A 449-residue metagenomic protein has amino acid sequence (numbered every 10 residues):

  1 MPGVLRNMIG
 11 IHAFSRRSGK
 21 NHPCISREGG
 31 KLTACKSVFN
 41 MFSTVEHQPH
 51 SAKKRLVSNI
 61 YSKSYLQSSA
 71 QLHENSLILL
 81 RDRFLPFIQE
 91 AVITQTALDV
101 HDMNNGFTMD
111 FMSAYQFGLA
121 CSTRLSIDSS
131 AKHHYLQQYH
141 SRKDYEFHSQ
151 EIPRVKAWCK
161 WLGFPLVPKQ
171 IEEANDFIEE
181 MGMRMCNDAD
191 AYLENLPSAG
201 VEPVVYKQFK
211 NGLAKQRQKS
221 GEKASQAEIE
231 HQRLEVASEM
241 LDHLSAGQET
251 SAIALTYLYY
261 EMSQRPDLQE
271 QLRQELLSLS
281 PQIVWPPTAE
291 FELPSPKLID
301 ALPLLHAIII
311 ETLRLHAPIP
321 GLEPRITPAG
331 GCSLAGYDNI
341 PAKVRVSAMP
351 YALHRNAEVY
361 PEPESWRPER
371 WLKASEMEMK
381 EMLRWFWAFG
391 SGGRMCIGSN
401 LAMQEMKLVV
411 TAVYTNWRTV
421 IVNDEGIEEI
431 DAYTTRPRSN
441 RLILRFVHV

Functional and structural regions predicted by a protein language model:
M1-A52, N75-D82, F107, A174-F177 (+5 more regions): N-terminal membrane-proximal hinge/A-helix region immediately C-terminal to the signal-anchor transmembrane segment
R27-G30, S68-L255: Cytochrome P450 heme-thiolate monooxygenase catalytic core
C121-S122, P266-E270, S375, M379-M382 (+2 more regions): Cytochrome P450 heme-binding "Cys pocket" and the immediately downstream C-terminal segment
H134-Q138, S263-P318, P341-V344, R367 (+1 more regions): Cytochrome P450 I-helix active-site segment
T250-S263, V409: Short, small-residue alpha-helix embedded
T312, K343, W366, G392 (+2 more regions): Hydrophobic, well-ordered secondary-structure elements that form the walls of internal hydrophobic environments
A348-M377: Conserved cytochrome P450 K-helix/beta-meander segment immediately N-terminal to the heme-binding cysteine loop
T435-V449: C-terminal helix/juxtamembrane-tail motif
